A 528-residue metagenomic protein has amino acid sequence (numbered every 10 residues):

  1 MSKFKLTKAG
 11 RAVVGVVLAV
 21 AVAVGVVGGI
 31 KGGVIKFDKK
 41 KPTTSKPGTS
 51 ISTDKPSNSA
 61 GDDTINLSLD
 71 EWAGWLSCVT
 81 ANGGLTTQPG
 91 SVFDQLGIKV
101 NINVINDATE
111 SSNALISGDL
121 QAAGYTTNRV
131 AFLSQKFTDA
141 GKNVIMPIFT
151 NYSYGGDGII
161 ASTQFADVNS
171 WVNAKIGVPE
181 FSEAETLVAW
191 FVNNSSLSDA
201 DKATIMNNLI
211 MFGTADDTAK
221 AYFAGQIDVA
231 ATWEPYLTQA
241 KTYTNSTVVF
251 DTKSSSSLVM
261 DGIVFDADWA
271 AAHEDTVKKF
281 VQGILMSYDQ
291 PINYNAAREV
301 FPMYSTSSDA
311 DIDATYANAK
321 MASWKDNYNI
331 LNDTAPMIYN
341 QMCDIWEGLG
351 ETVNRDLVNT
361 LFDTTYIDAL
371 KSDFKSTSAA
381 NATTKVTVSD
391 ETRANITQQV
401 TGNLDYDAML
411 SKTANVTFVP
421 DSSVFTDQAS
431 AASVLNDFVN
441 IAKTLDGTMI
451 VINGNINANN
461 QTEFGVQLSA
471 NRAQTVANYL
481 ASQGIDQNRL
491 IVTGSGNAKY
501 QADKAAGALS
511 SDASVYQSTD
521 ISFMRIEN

Functional and structural regions predicted by a protein language model:
S2-A108, I116, S323-A408: N-terminal hydrophobic or amphipathic helices and topogenic motifs
G32-F212, D228-E234, S257: Short, glycine-/small- and polar/acidic-enriched structural segments that line small-molecule recognition paths
I65-N66, V100-N101, N173-P179, Q226-I227 (+6 more regions): Second-shell loop/turn segments in exported
A73, S77-T80, N106, E110 (+18 more regions): Extracytoplasmic/secreted proteins, especially bacterial periplasmic and envelope-associated proteins
T127-R129, F137-T138, L197-S198, K202-S305: Pocket-lining segment of extracytoplasmic ligand-binding domains
A272-R355: Secondary-structure end/capping motifs
D368-M449, L509-S511, M524-N528: Periplasmic peptidoglycan-binding/tethering modules of Gram-negative envelope proteins
Q428, N455-N528: Periplasmic OmpA-like peptidoglycan-binding domain that tethers envelope proteins to the cell wall
